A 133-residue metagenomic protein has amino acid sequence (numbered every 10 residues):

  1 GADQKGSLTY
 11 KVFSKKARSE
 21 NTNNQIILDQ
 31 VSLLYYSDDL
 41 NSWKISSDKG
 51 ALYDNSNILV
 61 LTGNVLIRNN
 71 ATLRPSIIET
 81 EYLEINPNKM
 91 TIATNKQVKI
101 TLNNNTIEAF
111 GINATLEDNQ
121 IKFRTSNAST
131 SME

Functional and structural regions predicted by a protein language model:
G1-E133: Mature-chain termini and adjacent capping regions
